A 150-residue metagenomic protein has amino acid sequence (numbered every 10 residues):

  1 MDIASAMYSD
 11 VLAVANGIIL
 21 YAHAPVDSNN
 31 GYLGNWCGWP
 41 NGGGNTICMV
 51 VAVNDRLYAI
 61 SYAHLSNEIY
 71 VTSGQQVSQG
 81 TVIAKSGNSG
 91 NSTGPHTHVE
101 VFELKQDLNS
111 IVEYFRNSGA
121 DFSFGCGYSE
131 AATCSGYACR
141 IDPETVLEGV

Functional and structural regions predicted by a protein language model:
M1-D2, Q79, A84-K85, H96-F102: Active-site scaffold segments
A4, V50, A63-S66, S78 (+2 more regions): Residue-level detector of conserved, well-ordered beta-strand and adjacent loop positions that form binding/recognition
S5-M7, Y70: Short, small/polar residue-rich loop motifs at catalytic or cofactor-binding pockets
D10-V11, G90-T93: Short glycine/serine/proline-enriched coil/turn segments at secondary-structure junctions
V11, G17-I19, G74-S86: A structural signal for short beta-strand/turn segments enriched in small hydrophobics and glycine
A13-N67, S73, P95-E103: Zn2+-dependent peptidoglycan hydrolase active-site motif and core
P25-D27, I83-N91: Short, charged beta-turn/beta-strand-edge "cap" motif at the junction between a beta-strand and an adjacent loop
T72-S78, E100-V150: Acidic, glycine-rich catalytic/binding loops that coordinate metals and/or anionic ligands
